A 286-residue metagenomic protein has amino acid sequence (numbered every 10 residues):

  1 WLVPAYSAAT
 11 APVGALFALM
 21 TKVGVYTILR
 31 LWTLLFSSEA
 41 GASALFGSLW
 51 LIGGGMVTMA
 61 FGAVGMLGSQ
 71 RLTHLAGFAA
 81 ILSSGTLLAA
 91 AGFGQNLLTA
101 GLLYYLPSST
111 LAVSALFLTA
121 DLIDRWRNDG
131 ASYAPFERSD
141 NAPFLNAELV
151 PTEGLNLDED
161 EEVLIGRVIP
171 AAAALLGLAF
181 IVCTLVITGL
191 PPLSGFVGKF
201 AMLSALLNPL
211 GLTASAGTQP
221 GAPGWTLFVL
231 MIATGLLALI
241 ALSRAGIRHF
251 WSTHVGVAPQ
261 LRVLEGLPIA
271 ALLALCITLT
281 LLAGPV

Functional and structural regions predicted by a protein language model:
W1-W50: Short helix-boundary/re-entrant hairpin motifs in multi-pass inner-membrane proteins
A5, W32, G85-L97, T184 (+1 more regions): Interfacial segments of multi-pass membrane proteins
A9, M66-N141: Alpha-helical multi-pass transmembrane bundles of energy-transducing inner-membrane proteins
A9, R127, A131-F180, G235 (+1 more regions): Cytoplasmic/organellar membrane-interface segments at the starts of transmembrane helices in multi-pass inner-membrane
A9-L19, E162-V168, G211-A233, V257-L261: Membrane-interface alpha-helices at helix entry/exit sites of multi-pass transporters
R30-S38, V182-S204, A274-V286: Alpha-helical transmembrane segments and their membrane-interface junctions in multi-pass membrane proteins
A42-T58, Y105-T110: Structural signature of hydrophobic alpha-helical transmembrane segments
T58-M59, A112-D121, G224-W251, V255: Hydrophobic alpha-helical segments of multi-pass membrane transport proteins
